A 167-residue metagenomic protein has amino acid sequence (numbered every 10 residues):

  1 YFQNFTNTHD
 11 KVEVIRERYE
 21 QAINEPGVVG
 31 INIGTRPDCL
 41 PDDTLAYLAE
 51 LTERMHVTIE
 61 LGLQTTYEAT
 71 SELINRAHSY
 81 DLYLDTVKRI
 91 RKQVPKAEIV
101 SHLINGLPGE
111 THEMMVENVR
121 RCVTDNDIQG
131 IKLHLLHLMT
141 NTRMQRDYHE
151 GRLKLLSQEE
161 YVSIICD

Functional and structural regions predicted by a protein language model:
Y1, E60-L61, A97-L103, I131-H137: Short beta-strand segments at enzyme active-site cores
N4-E17, I31-V94, N105-N126, R146-S163: Conserved non-cysteine loop/helix-boundary elements of the Radical SAM core domain that shape
Y19-N24: Leucine-rich repeat
E25-I31, E98-S101: Short, surface-exposed connector motifs at secondary-structure boundaries
M139-R146: Short acidic/His/Gly/Ser-rich catalytic and metal-binding motifs that mark active-site loops of diverse hydrolases
